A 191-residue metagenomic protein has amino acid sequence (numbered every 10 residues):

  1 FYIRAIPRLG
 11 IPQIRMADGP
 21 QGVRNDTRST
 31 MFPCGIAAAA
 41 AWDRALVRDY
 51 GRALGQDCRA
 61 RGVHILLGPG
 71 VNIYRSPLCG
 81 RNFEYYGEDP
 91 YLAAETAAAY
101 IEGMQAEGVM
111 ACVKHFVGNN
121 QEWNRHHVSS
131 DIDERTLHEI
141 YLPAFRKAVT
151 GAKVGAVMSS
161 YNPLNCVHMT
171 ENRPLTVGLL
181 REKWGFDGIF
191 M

Functional and structural regions predicted by a protein language model:
F1-M191: Glycoside hydrolase catalytic-domain context in secreted enzymes
